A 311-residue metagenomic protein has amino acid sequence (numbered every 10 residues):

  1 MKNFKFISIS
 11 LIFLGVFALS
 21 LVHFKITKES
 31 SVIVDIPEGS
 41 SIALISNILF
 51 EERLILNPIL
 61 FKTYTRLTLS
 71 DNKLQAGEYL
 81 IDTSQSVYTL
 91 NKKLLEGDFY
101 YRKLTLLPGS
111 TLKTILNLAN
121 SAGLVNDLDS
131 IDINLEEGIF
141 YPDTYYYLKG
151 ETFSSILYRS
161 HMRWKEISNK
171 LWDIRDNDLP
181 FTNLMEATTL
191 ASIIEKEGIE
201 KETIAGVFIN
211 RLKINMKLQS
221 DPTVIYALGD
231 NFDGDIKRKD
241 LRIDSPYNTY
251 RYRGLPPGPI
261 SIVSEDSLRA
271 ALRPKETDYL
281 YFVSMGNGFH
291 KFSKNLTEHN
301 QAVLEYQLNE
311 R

Functional and structural regions predicted by a protein language model:
K2-N3, S31-V32, D71-N72, A205 (+1 more regions): Short low-complexity stretches enriched in small and charged residues
K2-S31: N-terminal type II signal-anchor transmembrane helix that functions as the membrane-insertion/stop-transfer segment
F4-I9, F50-R53, A76-E78, A119 (+2 more regions): N-terminal start-of-chain detector that recognizes signal peptides and the immediate post-cleavage beginning
L14-L19, F61-Y64, S84-Y88, N177-P180 (+2 more regions): Short hydrophobic/aromatic-rich motifs at helix boundaries and adjacent loops
L19, K25-L171: Signal peptide-directed extracytoplasmic domains
K113-N126, I131-I133, G138-R311: Bacterial extracytoplasmic/cell-wall-associated proteins, especially those involved in peptidoglycan
